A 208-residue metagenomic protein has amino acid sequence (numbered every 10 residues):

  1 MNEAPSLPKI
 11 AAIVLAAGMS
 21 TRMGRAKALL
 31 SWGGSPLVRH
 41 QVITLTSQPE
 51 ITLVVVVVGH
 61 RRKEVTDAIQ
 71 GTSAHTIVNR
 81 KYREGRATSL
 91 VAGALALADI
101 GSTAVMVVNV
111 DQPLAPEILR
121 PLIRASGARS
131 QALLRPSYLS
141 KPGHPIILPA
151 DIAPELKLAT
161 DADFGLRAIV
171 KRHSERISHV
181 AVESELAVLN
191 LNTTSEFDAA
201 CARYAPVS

Functional and structural regions predicted by a protein language model:
N2-P8, L158-S208: Conserved alpha/beta core of the MobA/IspD/sugar-nucleotide pyrophosphorylase nucleotidyltransferase superfamily
S6-G59, K63: N-terminal glycine-rich phosphate-binding loop and ensuing alpha1 helix
V14, A26, V38, G93 (+3 more regions): Residue-level signal for inorganic ion chemistry
H40, T44, E64, T88-A92 (+3 more regions): Alpha-helical elements of Rossmann-like donor-binding domains used by nucleotide-donor carbohydrate transfer enzymes
E50, Q70-S73, I152, H173: Short, structured coil segments at secondary-structure junctions
K63-I69: Acidic helix N-cap motif at the loop->helix transition within catalytic regions of sugar-transfer enzymes
S73-E84: Conserved donor nucleotide-binding strand/loop of the catalytic core
R83-E155: Conserved beta-loop-beta/alpha segment of the NTase-like Rossmann-fold superfamily that binds/positions NTPs
